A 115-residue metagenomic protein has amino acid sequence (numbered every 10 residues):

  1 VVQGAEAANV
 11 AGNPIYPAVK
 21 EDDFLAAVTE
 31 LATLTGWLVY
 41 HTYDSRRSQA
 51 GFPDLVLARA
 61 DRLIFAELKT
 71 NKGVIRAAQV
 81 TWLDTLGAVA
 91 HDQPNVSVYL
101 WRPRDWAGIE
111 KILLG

Functional and structural regions predicted by a protein language model:
V1-G115: Catalytic phosphate/metal-binding cores of nucleic-acid and nucleotide-processing enzymes, i.e., regions that mediate
